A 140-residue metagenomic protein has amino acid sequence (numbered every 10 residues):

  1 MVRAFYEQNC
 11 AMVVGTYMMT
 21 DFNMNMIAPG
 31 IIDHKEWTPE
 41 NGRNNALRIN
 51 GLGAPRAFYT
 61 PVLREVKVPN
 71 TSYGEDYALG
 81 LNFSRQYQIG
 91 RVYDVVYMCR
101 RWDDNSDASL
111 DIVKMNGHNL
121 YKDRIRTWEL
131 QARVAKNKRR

Functional and structural regions predicted by a protein language model:
M1-P29: Conserved donor NDP-sugar-binding/catalytic core segment of glycosyltransferases
G15-T16, E75, G90-R101: Catalytic beta-strand/loop signature of glycosyltransferases that borders the donor
T16, I27-I49: Short, flexible, basic/aromatic active-site loop/helix in glycosyltransferases
M19, P61-E65, D103-N105: Short, well-ordered alpha-helical scaffold segment located in the soluble/lumenal catalytic or ligand-binding core
T38-N45, C99, A108-R140: Catalytic core of nucleotide-sugar-dependent glycosyltransferases
G51-K67: Conserved nucleotide-sugar donor-binding and metal-coordinating catalytic region shared by glycosyltransferases
S72-L79: Acidic donor-binding loop at a coil-to-helix junction in glycosyltransferase catalytic cores that engages
N82-S84: Hydrophobic residues within well-ordered alpha-helices
